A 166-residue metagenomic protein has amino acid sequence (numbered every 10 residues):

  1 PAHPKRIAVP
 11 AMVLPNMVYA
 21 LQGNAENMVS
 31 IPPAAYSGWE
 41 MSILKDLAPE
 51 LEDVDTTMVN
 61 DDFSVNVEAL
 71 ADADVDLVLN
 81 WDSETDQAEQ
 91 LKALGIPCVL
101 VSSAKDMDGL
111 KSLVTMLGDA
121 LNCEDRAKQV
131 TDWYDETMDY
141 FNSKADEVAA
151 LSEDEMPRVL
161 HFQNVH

Functional and structural regions predicted by a protein language model:
P1-G23, V165: Conserved H-X4-D acyltransferase segment
A2-K5, G23, D62-V65, D86 (+2 more regions): Extracytoplasmic
H3, A48-D61, V99-S112, M116: A structural signal for short loop-to-beta-strand junctions that line the ligand-binding cleft of periplasmic/secreted
A8-A11, V29-P32, L77-W81, C98-S102 (+1 more regions): Structural recognition of the beta-strand scaffold that forms the well-ordered cores of secreted hydrolase catalytic
V13-N16, A34-S37, L77-V78, S83-Q87 (+2 more regions): Solvent-exposed loop/turn segments at secondary-structure junctions within structured extracellular/periplasmic domains
P15-A69, A73, L77-L79: A short, structured surface patch at a secondary-structure boundary
Q87-H166: Extracytoplasmic substrate-binding proteins
